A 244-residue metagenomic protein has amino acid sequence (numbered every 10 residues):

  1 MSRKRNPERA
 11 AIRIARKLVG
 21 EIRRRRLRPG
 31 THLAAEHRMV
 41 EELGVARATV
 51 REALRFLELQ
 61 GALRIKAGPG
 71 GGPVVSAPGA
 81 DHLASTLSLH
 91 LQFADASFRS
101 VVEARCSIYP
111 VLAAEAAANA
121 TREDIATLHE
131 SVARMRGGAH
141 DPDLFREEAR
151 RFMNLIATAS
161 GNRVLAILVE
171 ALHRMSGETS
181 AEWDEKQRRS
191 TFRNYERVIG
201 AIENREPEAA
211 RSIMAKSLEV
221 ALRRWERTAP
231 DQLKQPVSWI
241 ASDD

Functional and structural regions predicted by a protein language model:
M1, P207-D244: C-terminal effector-binding regulatory domain of bacterial HTH transcription factors
M1-A104, Q232-L233, W239-D244: Short linear motifs at protein or domain termini
P7-A11, A149, T191: Conserved donor sugar-nucleotide recognition element shared by glycan-biosynthetic enzymes
R26, A62, H140, E206-P207: Residue-level recognition of short, well-ordered coil/turn positions that link secondary-structure elements
V101-A181, F192-R197, A209-R224: Conserved amphipathic alpha-helical segments that form helical-bundle/coiled-coil interaction surfaces
K186-R188: Extended hydrophobic/aromatic segments used for targeting, binding, or gating
